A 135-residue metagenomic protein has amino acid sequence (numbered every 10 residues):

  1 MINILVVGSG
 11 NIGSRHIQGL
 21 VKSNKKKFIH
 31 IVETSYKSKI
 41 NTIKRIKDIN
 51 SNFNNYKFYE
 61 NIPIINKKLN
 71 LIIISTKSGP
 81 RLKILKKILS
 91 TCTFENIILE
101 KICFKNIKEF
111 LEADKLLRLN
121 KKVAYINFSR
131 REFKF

Functional and structural regions predicted by a protein language model:
M1-S51: N-terminal Rossmann-like dinucleotide-binding module
N11, Y36-S38, G79-P80, K105 (+1 more regions): Short alpha-helical
H16, L20, K39-I43, I84-I88 (+2 more regions): Hydrophobic packing residues within well-ordered alpha-helices of enzyme cores
K26-K27, C92-N96, L119-V123: A short helix->loop->beta-strand "cap" motif at the edges of active sites that frequently abuts
D48-K57, L119-V123: A short helix-to-beta-strand connector/capping loop
F53-L116: Beta-loop-alpha module in the N-terminal Rossmann-like domain of NAD(P)-dependent dehydrogenases, especially those
F104-F135: A contiguous active-site-proximal alpha/beta segment in oxidoreductase catalytic domains
